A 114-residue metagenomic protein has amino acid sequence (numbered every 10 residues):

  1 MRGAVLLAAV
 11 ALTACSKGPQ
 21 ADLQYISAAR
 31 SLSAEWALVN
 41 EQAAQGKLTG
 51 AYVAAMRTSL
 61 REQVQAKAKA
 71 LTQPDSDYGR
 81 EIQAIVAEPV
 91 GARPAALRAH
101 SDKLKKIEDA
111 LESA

Functional and structural regions predicted by a protein language model:
M1-K17: Sec-dependent bacterial lipoprotein signal peptides
R2-L6, Q24, E108: Generic detector of short alpha-helix boundary/capping microenvironments and adjacent low-complexity segments
G3, P89-A92: Short coil/turn residues that cap or connect secondary-structure elements
T13-S16, K67, A92: Generic hydrophobic/packing signal
A21-P89, A96, H100-I107: Alpha-helical segments in soluble extracytoplasmic regions
D109-A114: Short, charged, intrinsically disordered terminal tails
